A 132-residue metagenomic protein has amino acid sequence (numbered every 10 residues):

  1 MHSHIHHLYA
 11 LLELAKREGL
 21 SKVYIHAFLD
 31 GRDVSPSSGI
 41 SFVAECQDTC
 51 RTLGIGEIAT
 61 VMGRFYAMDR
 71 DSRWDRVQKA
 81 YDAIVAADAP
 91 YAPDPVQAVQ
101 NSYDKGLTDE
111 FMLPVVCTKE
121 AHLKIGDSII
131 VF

Functional and structural regions predicted by a protein language model:
M1-E45: Active-site histidine-anchored catalytic micro-motif
K16-L20, C50-I55: Short helix-capping segments at alpha-helix termini
Y24-H26, A59, I130: A structural signal for isolated positions on well-ordered beta-strands in alpha/beta enzyme cores
A27-S38, T60-R73: Short, conserved secondary-structure transition motifs
S41-C50, K79: Acidic, Ser/Thr-rich peripheral helices and adjacent loops at domain boundaries
L53, V61, S72-F132: Hard-cation-handling environments
